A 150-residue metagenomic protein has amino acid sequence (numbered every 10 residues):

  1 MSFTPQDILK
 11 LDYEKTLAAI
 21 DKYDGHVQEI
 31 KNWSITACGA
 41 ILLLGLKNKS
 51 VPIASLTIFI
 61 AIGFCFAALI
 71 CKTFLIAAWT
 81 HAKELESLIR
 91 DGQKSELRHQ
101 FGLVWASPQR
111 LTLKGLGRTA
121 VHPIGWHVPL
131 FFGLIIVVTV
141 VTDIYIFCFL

Functional and structural regions predicted by a protein language model:
M1-K47, S55, F74, S87-R90: Cytosol/matrix-facing amphipathic helices and coiled-coil assembly/linker segments of eukaryotic membrane proteins
G25, K47-A54, H122-P129: Membrane-water interface of alpha-helical transmembrane segments
H26, I53-L113: Inner-leaflet juxtamembrane helices
A37, L56-G63, F131-V141: Lipid-exposed faces of alpha-helical membrane segments in multi-pass integral membrane proteins
I41-N48, F64, T139-F147: Hydrophobic alpha-helical transmembrane segments
N48-I60, Y145-L150: Hydrophobic alpha-helical transmembrane segments
R98-L150: A hydrophobic membrane-anchoring alpha-helix module
